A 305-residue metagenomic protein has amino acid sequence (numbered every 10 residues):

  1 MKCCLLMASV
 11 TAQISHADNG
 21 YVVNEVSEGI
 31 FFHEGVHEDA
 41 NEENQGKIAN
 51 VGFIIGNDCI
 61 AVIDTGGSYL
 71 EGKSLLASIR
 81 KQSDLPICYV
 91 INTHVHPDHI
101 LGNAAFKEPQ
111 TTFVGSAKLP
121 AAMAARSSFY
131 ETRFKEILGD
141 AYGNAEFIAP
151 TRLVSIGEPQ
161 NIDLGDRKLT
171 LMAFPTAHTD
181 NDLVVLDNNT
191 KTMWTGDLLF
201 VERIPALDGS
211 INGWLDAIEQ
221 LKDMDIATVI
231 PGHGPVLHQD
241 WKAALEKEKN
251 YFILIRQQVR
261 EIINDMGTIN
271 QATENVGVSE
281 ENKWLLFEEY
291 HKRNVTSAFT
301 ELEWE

Functional and structural regions predicted by a protein language model:
D18-V26, A121-A173, T179, N188-N189 (+2 more regions): Metallo-beta-lactamase
E28-S78, L183-T195: Conserved beta-strand hairpin/beta-sheet module of binuclear metal-dependent hydrolase folds, prominently
G29, I54, D64, I79 (+10 more regions): Divalent metal-coordination and catalytic microenvironments
H37-A40, I60, G67-L70, V95-I100 (+7 more regions): Solvent-exposed loop/turn segments at secondary-structure junctions within structured extracellular/periplasmic domains
C59-A61, G67-Y69, N161, K168-L254 (+1 more regions): Metallo-beta-lactamase
A77-G157: Active-site HxH/HxHxD metal-binding segment of metal-dependent hydrolases
N161, D223-D225, H238-E305: Accessory terminal helices/loops
